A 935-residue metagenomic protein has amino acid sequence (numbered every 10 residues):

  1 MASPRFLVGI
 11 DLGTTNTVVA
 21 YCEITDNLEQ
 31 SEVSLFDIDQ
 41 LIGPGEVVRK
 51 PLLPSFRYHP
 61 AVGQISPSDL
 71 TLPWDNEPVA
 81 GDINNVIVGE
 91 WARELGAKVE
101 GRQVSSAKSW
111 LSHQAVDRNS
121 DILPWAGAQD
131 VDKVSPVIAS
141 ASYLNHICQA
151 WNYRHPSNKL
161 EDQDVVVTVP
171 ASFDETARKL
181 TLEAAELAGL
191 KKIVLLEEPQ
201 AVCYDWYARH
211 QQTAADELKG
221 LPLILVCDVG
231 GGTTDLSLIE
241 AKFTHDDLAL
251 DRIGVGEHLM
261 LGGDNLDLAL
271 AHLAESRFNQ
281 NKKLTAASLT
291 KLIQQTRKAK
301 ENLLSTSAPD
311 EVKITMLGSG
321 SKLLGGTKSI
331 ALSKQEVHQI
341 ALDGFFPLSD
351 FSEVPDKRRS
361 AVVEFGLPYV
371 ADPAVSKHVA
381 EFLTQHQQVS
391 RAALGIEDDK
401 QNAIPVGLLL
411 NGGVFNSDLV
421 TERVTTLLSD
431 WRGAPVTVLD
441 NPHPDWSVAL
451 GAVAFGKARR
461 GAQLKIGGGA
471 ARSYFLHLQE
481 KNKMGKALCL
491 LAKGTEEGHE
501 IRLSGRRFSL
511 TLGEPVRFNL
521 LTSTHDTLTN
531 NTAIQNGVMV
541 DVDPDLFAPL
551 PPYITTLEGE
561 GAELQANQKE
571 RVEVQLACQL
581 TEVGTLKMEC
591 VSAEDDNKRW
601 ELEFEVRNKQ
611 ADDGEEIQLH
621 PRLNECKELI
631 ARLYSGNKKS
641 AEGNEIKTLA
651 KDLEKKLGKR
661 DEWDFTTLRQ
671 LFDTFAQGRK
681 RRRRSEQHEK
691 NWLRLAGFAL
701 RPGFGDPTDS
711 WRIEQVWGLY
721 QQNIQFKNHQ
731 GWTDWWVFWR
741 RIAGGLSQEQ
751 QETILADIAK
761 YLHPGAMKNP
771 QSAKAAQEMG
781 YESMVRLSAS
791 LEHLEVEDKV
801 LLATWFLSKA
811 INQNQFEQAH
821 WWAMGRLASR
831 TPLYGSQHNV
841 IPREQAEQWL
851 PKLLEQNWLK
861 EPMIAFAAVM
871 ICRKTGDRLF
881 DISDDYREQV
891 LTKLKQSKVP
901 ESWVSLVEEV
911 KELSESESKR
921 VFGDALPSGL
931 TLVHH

Functional and structural regions predicted by a protein language model:
M1-R5, L195-C227, Q387, L394-D399 (+1 more regions): Conserved phosphate-binding catalytic cores of ATP/NTP-utilizing and phosphoryl-transfer enzymes
A2-Q30, R102, H210-R252, E570-A593: Gly/Thr-rich phosphate-binding beta-strand-loop-beta motif of the actin/hexokinase/Hsp70
S3, S142-N158, D205-E217, G344-I404 (+2 more regions): Phosphate/ATP-binding catalytic cores across multiple sugar-kinase/actin-like superfamilies, primarily ASKHA
P4, L12-T14, K219, S276-L324 (+12 more regions): Acidic, glycine/GT-rich loop-and beta-edge segments that sit at the periphery of enzyme/chaperone cores
E32-E186, E197, L268-K313, L317 (+2 more regions): Phosphate-binding loop and its immediate beta->loop->alpha context in nucleotide/phosphate-handling enzymes
D82, G318-V389, A462-F704, F806-K809 (+1 more regions): Acidic low-complexity intrinsically disordered segments
V166-L180, G318-S321, L367-A374, D398-L427 (+3 more regions): Glycine-rich phosphate-binding loops at beta-strand->alpha-helix junctions
M588, K647-K655, H688-P702, H729-G745 (+4 more regions): Amphipathic alpha-helical elements of HEAT/ARM-like alpha-solenoid repeat scaffolds that form extended
